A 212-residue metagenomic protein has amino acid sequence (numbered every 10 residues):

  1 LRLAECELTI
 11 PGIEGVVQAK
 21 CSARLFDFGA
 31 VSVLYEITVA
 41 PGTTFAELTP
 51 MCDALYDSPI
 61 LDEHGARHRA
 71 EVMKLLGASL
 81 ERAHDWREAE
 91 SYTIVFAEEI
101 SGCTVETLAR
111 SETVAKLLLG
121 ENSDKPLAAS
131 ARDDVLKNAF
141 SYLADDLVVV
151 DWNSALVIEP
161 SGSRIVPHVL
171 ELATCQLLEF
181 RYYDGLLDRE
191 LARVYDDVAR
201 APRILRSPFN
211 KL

Functional and structural regions predicted by a protein language model:
L1-I13: N-terminal ordered "arm"
G15-K20: Short alpha-helical segments and helix-capping/turn motifs at coil-helix boundaries
A23-V31, Y35-A199: Extended alpha-helical interaction modules
Y195-K211: Short, intrinsically disordered, charge-balanced linker/junction segments flanking boundaries in proteins
